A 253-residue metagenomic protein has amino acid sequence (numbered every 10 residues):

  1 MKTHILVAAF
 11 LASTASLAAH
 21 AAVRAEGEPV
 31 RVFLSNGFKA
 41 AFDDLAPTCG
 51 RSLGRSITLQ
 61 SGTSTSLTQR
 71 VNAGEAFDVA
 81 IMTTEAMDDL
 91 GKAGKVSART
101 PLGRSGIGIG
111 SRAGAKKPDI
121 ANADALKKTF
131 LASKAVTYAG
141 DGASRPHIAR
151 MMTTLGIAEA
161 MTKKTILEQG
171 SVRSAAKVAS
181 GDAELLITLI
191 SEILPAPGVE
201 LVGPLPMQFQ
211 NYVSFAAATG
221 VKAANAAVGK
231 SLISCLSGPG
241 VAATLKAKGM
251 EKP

Functional and structural regions predicted by a protein language model:
M1-H4: Positively charged n-region of N-terminal signal peptides that target proteins for export
V7-S16: Bacterial N-terminal signal peptides
H20-T65, Q69-A73, I81-S105, G110-P253: Exported/periplasmic ABC-transporter solute-binding proteins
